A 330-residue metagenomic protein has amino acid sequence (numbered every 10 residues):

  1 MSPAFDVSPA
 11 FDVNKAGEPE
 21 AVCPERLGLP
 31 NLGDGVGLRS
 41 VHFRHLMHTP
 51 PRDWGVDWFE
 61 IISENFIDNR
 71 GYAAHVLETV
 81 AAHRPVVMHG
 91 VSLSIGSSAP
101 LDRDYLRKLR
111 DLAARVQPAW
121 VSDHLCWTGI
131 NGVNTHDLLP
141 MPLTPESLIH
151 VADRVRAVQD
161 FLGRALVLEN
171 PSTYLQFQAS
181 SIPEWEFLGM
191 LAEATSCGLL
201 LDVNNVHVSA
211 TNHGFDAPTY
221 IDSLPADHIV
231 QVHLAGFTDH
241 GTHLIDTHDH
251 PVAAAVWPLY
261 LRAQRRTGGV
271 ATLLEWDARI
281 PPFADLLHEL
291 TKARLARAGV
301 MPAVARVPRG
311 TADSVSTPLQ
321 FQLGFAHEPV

Functional and structural regions predicted by a protein language model:
P3-A4, N14-D111: N-terminal pre-domain/capping segments
F43-P50, F177-E193, S209-S223, A284-L287: Distinct, well-ordered alpha-helical segments
F43-R44, S63-A73, S94-D104, Y174-A179 (+3 more regions): Acidic-and-aromatic substrate-binding clefts and catalytic sites of carbohydrate-active enzymes
M47-W54, G71-M88, D104-A119, V158-F161 (+3 more regions): Acidic (Asp/Glu)-rich catalytic clusters
F59, V121, D202, V232 (+1 more regions): Conserved, mostly hydrophobic/aromatic
R70, P100, L138-L148, S209-T267: Gly/Pro-rich active-site loop or hairpin
D102-L199: Active-site acidic/histidine proton-transfer and metal-coordination neighborhood in alpha/beta enzyme cores
F283-A303: C-terminal helical cap(s) of enzyme catalytic domains, especially alpha/beta-barrels
